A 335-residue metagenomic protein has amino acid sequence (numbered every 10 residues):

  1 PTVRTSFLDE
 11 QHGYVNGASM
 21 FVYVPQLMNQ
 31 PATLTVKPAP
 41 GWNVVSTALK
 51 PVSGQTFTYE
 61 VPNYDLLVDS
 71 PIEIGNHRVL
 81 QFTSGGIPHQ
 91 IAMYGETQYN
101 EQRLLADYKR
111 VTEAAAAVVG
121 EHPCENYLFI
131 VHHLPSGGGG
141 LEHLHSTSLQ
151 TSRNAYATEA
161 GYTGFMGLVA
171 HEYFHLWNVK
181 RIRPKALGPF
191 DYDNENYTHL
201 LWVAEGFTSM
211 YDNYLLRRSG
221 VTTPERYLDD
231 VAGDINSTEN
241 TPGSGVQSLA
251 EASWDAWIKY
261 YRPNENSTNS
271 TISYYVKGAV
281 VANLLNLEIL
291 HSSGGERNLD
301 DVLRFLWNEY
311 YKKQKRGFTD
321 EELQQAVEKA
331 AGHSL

Functional and structural regions predicted by a protein language model:
P1-E125, S136-G137: Non-catalytic architectural context of zinc metalloproteases
M28, Q98-R110, E159-G164, L168 (+7 more regions): Soluble non-cytosolic domains of exported or imported proteins
L34, H171, T208, G295: Terminal peptide-recognition signature
V44-S46, C124-N126, K185-A186, R217-D229 (+2 more regions): Acidic/polar loop patches that form or flank catalytic/metal-binding clefts of enzymes that bind anionic ligands
R78-L201, Y211: Juxtacatalytic substrate-recognition/specificity segment
E113-G120, H175-N178, I182, D212-G220 (+4 more regions): Sec-exported extracytoplasmic/periplasmic mature domains
I182-D191, E195-Y275, Y310-K313: Acidic/His/Gly-enriched intrinsically disordered linker/tail segments that often contain short helix/coil "MoRF-like"
E225-D230, Y261-L335: Amphipathic alpha-helical substructures
